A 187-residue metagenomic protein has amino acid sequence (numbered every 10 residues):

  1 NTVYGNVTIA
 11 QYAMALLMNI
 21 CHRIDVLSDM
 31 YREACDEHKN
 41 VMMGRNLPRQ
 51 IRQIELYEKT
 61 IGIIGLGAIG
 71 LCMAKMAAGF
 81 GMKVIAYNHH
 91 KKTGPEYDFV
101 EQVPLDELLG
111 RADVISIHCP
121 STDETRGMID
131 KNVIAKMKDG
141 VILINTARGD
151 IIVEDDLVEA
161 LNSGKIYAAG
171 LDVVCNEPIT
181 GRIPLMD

Functional and structural regions predicted by a protein language model:
T2-T60: Phosphate-binding beta-alpha-beta segment of Rossmann-like dinucleotide-binding domains, i.e., the NAD(P)
T60, A74, G79-K83: Residues at the starts of beta-strands that form the adenosine-phosphate
T60-G62, I142: Residue in the alpha/beta-hydrolase core beta-strand immediately N-terminal to the catalytic nucleophile
L66-G67: Glycine-rich Rossmann-fold phosphate-binding loop(s) that bind the pyrophosphate of adenine dinucleotide cofactors
G70-L71: N-terminal Rossmann-fold NAD(P) dinucleotide-binding loop
A86: Conserved SAM-binding motif I beta-strand of class I
H89-P184: Rossmann-like adenosine-cofactor binding region
